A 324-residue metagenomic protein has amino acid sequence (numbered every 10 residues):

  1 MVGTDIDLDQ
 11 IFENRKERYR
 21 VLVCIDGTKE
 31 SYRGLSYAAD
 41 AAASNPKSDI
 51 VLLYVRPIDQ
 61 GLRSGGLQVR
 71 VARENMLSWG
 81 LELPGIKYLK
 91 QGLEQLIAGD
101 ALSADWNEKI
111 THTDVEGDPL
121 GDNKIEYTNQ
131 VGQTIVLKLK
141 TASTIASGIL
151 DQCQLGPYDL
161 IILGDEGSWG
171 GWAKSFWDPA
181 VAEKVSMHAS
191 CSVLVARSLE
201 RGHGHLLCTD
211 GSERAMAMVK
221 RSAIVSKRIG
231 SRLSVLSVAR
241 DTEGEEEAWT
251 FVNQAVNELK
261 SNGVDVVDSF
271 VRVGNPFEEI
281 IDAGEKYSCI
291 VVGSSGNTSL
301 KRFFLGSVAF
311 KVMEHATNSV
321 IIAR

Functional and structural regions predicted by a protein language model:
M1-I11, E17, S31, L35-Y37 (+2 more regions): Gly/Ser-rich helix-loop-strand patches that form or flank binding pockets for ribonucleotide-derived cofactors
M1-K16, Q60, E94-I161, K260-S299 (+1 more regions): Structural beta-alpha unit
Q10-E82, Q95-A104, H188, E200-F270 (+1 more regions): Small/aliphatic-rich secondary-structure junction motif
V51-L53, K138, I162, L194 (+5 more regions): Hydrophobic/aromatic beta-strand patches that form the interior of the parallel beta-sheet core in alpha/beta enzyme
A146, P179, M216-V219, F277: Short, well-ordered alpha-helical scaffold segments within catalytic/effector domains
E183, A223, N257, E278 (+1 more regions): Active-site phosphate/pyrophosphate- and oxyanion-stabilizing loops and adjacent acidic/basic residues in soluble
